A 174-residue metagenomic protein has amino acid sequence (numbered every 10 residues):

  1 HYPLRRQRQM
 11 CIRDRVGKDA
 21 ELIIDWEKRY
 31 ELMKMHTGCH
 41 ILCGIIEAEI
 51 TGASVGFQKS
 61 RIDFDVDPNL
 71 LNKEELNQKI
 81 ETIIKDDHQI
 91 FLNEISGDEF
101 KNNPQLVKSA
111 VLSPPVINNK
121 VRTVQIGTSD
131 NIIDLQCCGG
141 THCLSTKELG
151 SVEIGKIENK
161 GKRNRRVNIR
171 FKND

Functional and structural regions predicted by a protein language model:
H1-I12: Single conserved hydrophobic/aromatic residue that forms the stacking wall/gate of nucleotide- or nucleobase-binding
R13-D19: Short nucleic-acid-contacting surface segments enriched for D/E, G, S/T with interspersed K/R
D19-W26: Short, hydrophobic/aromatic-enriched beta-strand segments in well-ordered soluble domains
W26-H36, T128: Short pre-active-site segment immediately N-terminal to the catalytic Zn-binding motif
M33-E47, L135-S145: Histidine-centered catalytic micro-motifs
T37, G44, I50-G52, V66-I84: Glycine- and Gly-Pro-enriched alpha-helical subdomains that act as flexible, kink-prone "lid/hinge" or packing modules
G56-F64: Short, conserved phosphate-binding/catalytic loop or strand-edge motifs used in phosphoryl-/nucleotidyl-transfer
E75-G161, I169: Non-catalytic interaction/regulatory segments
